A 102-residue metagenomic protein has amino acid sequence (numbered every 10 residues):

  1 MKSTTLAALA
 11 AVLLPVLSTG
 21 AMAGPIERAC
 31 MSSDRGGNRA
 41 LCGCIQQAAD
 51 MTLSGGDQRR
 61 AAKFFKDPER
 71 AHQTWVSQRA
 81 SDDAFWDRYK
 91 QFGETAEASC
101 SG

Functional and structural regions predicted by a protein language model:
M1-A23: Classic N-terminal secretory signal peptides
L13-G20, E27-S32, A84-Y89: Short, intrinsically disordered, charge-biased short linear motifs at domain edges
G24-R70: Short N-proximal segments of mature Sec-exported proteins
M51-G102: Compact alpha-helical subdomains of small soluble proteins
